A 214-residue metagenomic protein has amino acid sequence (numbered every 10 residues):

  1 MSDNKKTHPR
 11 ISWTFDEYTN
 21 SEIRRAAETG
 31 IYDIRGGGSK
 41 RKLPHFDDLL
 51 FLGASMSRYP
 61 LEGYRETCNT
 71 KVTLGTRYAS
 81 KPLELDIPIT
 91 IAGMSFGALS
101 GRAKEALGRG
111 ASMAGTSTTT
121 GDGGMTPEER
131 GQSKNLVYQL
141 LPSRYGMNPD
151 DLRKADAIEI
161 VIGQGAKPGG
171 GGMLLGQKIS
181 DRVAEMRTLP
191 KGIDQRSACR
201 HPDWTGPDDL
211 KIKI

Functional and structural regions predicted by a protein language model:
M1-I89, G93, A98-S112, T116-S117 (+4 more regions): Conserved, well-structured core domains of diverse proteins
L85-T90, M186-C199: Gly-rich Lys/Arg/Thr-decorated short loops/hinges at beta-loop-alpha junctions or inter-strand turns that position
G121, R200: Nucleotide/phosphate-binding site architecture used for ATP/NTP-dependent chemistry
N135-V137, G176-D181: A glycine- and small-aliphatic-rich helix-loop capping segment at beta-alpha/alpha-beta transitions that lines
N135-Y138, I212-I214: Alpha-helix-loop-beta-strand connector modules within alpha/beta enzyme cores
D156, S180-V183: ATP-dependent carboxylate/acyl-activation modules
G165, A184-E185, T205-G206: A general structural signal for short secondary-structure boundary/capping elements
H201-I214: Glycine-rich phosphate/ribose-binding loops and adjacent secondary-structure elements that form binding surfaces
